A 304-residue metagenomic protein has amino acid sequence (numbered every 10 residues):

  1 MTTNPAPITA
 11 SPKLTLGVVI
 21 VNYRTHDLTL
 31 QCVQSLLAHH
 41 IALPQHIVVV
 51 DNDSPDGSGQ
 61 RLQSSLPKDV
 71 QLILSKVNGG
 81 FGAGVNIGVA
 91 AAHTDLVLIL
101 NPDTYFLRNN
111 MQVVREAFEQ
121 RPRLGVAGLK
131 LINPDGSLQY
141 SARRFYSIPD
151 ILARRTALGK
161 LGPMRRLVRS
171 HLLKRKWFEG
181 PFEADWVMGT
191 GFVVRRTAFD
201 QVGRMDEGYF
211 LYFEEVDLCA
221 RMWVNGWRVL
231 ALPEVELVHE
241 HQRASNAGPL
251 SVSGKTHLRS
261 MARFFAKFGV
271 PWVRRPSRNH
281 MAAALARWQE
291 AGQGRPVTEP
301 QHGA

Functional and structural regions predicted by a protein language model:
M1-A38: N-proximal low-complexity "stem/linker" segments adjacent to membrane-targeting elements
V19, F213-V216, A220-A304: Active-site-adjacent helix/loop segment of glycosyltransferases that harbors family-specific signature motifs
S35, D51-Q60, V77: A conserved acidic beta->alpha catalytic loop
L74-A92: Glycine-rich, basic loop-to-helix element that forms the pyrophosphate-binding segment of sugar-nucleotide handling
V97: Short aromatic/hydrophobic "clamp" motif used to bind/position activated sugar donors
L107-S141: Conserved donor NDP-sugar-binding/catalytic core segment of glycosyltransferases
Y146-A184: Short, flexible, basic/aromatic active-site loop/helix in glycosyltransferases
W177-E179, E183-E236: A short, conserved alpha-helix in the catalytic core of glycosyltransferases
